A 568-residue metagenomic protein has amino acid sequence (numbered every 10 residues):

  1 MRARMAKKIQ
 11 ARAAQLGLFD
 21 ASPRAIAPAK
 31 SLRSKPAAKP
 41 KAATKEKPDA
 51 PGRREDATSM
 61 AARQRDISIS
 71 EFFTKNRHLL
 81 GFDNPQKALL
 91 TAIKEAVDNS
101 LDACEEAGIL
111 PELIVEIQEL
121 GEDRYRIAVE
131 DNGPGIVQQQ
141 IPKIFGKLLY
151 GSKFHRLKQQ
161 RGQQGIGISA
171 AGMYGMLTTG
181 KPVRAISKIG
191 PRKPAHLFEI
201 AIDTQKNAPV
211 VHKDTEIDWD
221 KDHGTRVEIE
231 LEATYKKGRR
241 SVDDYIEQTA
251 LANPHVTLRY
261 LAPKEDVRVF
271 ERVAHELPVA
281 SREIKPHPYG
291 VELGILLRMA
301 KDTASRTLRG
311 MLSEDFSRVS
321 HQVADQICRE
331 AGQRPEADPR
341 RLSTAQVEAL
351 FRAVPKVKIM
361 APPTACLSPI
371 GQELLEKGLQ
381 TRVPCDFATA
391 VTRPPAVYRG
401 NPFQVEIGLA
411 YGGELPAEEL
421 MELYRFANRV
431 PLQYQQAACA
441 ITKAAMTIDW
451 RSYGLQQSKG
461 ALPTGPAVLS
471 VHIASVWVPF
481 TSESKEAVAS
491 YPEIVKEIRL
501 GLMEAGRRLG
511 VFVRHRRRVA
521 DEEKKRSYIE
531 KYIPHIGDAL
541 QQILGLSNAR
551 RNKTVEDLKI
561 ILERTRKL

Functional and structural regions predicted by a protein language model:
P23, K35, Y125-R126, G151-G290 (+3 more regions): GHKL-type ATPase core
Q86-V115, G167-Y174: Conserved ATP-binding N-box helix of the HATPase_c
Q118-I127: Short beta-strand-loop-beta element adjacent to the nucleotide/active-site pocket used for signaling
D131: Acidic ATP/Mg2+-coordinating residue in the GHKL
G135-K143, A171: Short helix N-cap motif at coil->helix boundaries in the Bergerat
R268-G294, V323-Q326, P335-E336, E418-R517: GHKL/Bergerat-fold ATPase module
A304, R309-E330: Helix-hairpin-helix
D315-R318, L350, A361-W450, A461-P466 (+3 more regions): Charge-rich (often acidic), low-complexity intrinsically disordered regions concentrated in mid-to-C-terminal segments
